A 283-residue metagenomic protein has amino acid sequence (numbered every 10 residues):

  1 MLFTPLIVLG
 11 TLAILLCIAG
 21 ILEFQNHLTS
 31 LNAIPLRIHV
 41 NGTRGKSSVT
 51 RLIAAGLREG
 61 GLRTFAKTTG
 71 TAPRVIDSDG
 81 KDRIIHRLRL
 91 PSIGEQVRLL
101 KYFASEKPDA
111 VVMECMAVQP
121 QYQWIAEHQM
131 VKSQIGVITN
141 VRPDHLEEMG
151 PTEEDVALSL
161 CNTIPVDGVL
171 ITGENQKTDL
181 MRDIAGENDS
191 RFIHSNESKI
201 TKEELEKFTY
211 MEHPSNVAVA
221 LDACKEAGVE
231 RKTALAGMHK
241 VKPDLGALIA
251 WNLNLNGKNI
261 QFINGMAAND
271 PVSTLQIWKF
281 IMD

Functional and structural regions predicted by a protein language model:
M1-N41, S48-A55: Short, basic phosphate-binding NTP loop
L28-I34, A55-G136, N140-A157: ATP-dependent carboxylate-amine ligase catalytic core
P35, E106, S133-N254: Acidic, Mg2+-coordinating active-site environments of NTP-dependent enzymes
A54-E59, K225, K279: Short, well-ordered alpha-helices that flank and scaffold nucleotide-derived cofactor binding pockets
F65, R191-S195, I263: General small-molecule cofactor/ligand-binding pocket signal
Q176-K177, M266-D283: Active-site beta-alpha connecting loops in nucleotide-dependent enzymes
L253-F262: Beta-strand-turn-beta hairpins that frame and shape the catalytic cleft of phosphate-ester-processing enzymes
